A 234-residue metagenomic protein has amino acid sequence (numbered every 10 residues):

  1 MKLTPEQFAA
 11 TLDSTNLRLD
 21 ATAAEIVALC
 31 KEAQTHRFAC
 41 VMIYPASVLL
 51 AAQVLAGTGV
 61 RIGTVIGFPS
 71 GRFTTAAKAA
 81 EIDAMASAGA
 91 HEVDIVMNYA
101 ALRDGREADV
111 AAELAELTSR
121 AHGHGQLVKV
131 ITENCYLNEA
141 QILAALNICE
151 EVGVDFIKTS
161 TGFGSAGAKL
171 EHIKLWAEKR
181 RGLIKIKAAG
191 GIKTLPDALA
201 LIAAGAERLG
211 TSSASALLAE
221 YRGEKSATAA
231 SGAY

Functional and structural regions predicted by a protein language model:
K2-H36, C40, A46-P69, T74-I186 (+2 more regions): Alpha/beta enzyme core
A189: Short hydrophobic "strand-cap" motifs at the C-terminus of beta-strands
